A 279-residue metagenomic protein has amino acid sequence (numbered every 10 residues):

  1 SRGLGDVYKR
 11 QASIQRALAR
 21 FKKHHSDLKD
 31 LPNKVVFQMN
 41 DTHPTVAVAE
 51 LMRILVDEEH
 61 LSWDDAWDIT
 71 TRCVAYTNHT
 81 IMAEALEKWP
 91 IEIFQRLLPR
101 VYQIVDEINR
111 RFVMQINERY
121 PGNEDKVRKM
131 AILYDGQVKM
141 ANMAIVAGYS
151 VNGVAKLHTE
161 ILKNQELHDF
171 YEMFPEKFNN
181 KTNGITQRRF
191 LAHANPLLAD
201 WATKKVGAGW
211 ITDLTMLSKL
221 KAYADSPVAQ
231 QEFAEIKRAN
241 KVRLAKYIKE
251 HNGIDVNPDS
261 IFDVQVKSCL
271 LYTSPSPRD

Functional and structural regions predicted by a protein language model:
S1-F21, V35-V46, N142, V146-I161: Structured ligand/cofactor/substrate-binding pocket environments in proteins
S1-R2, D6-V36, G184-K221, I236-A239: Function-dense linear segments that define catalytic or interfacial modules in macromolecule-processing proteins
G3-Y8, Y272-D279: Conserved small/polar residues in nucleotide/adenosyl-binding loops
R20-P32, L55-D68, T80, Q115 (+3 more regions): Secondary-structure transition/capping motifs at alpha-helix termini and the adjoining loop/turn into the next element
Q38-E50, C73-T77, N240-N252, V266-S274: Core structural elements
E58-D106, R110, V206-T215: Extended, well-ordered alpha-helical scaffold/bundle regions in very large, multi-domain proteins
D106-Q137: Polar, glycine-rich mid-to-C-terminal structural blocks that act as macromolecule-binding/assembly scaffolds
V154-K204, S274: Segments forming glycine/polar-rich beta-alpha architectures that bind adenosine-containing cofactors
